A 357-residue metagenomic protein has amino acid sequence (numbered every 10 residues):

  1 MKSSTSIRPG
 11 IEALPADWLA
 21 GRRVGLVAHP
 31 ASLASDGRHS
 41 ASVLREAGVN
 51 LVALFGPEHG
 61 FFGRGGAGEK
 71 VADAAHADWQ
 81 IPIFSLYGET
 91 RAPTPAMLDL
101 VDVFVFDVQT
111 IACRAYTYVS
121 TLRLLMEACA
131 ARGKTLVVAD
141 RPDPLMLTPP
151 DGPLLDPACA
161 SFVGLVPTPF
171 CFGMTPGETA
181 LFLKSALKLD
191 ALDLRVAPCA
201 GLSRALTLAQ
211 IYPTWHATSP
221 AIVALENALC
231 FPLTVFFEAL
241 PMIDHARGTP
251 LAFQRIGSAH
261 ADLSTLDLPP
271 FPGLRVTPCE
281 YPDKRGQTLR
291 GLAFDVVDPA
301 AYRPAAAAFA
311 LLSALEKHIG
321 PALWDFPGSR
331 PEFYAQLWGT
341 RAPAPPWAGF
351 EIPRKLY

Functional and structural regions predicted by a protein language model:
S4-V49: N-terminal phosphate-binding or glycine-rich loops at protein starts, especially the Walker A/P-loop of NTPases
N50-E58, A139: Short internal beta-strands
G63-A67, V137-A160: Glycine-rich, charge-decorated loop segments at or immediately adjacent to ligand/cofactor-binding or catalytic sites
A67-V101, C113: Glycine-rich oxoanion-binding loops at beta->alpha junctions
T110-L122: Glycine/threonine-rich flexible loop motifs
C159-P232: Conserved anion/nucleotide-ligand pocket segment
L202-V276, D283: Glycine-rich, aromatic-lined ligand/substrate-binding cores of catalytic and carbohydrate-binding domains
A252-F253, G257-P353: Conserved functional hotspot residues or short segments at active or partner-binding sites across diverse domains
